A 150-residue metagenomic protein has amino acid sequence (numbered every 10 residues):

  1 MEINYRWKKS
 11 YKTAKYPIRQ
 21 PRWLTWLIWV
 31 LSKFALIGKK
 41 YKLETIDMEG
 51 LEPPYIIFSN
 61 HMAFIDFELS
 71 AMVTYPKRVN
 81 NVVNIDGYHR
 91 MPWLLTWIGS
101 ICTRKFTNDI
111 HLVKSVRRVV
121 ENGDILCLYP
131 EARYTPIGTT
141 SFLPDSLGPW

Functional and structural regions predicted by a protein language model:
E2-D47, L69, H89-I98: A transmembrane-helix-recognition feature enriched in membrane-embedded lipid enzymes and envelope glyco-/phospholipid
I37-W150: Soluble catalytic domains of membrane acyltransferases
